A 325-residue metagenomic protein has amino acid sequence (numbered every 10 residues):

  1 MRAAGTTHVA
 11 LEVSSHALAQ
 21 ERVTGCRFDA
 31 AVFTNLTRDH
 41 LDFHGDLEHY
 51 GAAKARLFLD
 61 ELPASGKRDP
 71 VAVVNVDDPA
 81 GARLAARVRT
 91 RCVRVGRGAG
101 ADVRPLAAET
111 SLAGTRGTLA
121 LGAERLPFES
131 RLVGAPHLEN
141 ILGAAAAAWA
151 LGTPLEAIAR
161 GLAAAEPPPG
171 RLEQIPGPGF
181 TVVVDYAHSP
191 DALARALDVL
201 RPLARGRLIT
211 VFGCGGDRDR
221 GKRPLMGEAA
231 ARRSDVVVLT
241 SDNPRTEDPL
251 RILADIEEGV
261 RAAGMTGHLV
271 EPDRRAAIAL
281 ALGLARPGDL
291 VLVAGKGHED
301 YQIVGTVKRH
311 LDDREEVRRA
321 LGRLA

Functional and structural regions predicted by a protein language model:
A3-V13, A19-Q20, F28-V182, E258-V260: Acidic, Mg2+-coordinating active-site environments of NTP-dependent enzymes
S14-S15, R274: Conserved SAM/SAH-binding loop
H16-A17, E299: Active-site beta-alpha loop architecture of Rossmann-like, nucleotide-cofactor-dependent enzymes
A19-R22, D42-F43, A82-A85, R104 (+4 more regions): Short glycine-/acidic-enriched loop or helix-start segments at secondary-structure transitions that form or flank
V23-R27, A229: Short glycine/proline-enriched loop/turn "hinge" motifs that connect secondary-structure elements and lie
C26, H44-E48, V307-R314: Short, conserved loop/turn and helix-capping segments at secondary-structure boundaries that abut family-defining
A123, V133, G143-A325: ATP-dependent carboxylate-amine ligase
